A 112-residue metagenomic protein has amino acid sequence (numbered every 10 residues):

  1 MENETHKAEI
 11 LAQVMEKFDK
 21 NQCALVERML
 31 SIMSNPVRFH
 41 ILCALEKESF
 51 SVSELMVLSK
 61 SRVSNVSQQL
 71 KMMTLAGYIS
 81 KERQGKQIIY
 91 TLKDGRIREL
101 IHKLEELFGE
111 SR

Functional and structural regions predicted by a protein language model:
M1-M33: N-terminal leader segment of winged-helix/HTH proteins
A24-S64, I88-G95: N-terminal helix-turn-helix DNA-binding core of bacterial DNA-binding proteins
Q69: Residues within the DNA-recognition helix of helix-turn-helix
T74-Q84, T91: Beta-hairpin "wing" of winged helix-turn-helix
R96-L100: Short, charged/polar, Gly/Pro-enriched secondary-structure boundary elements
K103-L104: Residue-level signal for well-ordered alpha-helical positions
L107: An amphipathic, aromatic/His-enriched active-site/gating alpha helix that lines ligand/cofactor pockets
